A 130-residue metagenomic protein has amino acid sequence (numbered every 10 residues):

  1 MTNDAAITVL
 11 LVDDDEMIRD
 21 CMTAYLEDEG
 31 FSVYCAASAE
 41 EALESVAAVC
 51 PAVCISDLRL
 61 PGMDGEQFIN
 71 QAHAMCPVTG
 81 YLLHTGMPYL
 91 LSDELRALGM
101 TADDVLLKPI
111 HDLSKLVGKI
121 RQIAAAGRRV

Functional and structural regions predicted by a protein language model:
M1-L10, L113-V130: Non-catalytic signal-transmission and effector/linker regions of two-component phosphorelay proteins
E16-Y34: Two-component/phosphorelay signaling modules centered on CheY-like receiver
C35, L60-M63: Residue-level signal for the "D+5" position in two-component response regulator receiver
C35-V53: Acidic, metal-coordinating helix/loop segments flanking the phosphotransfer/catalytic sites of two-component signaling
S38, D64-Q67: Acidic catalytic/metal-coordinating carboxylates
E44, E66-P77: Short amphipathic alpha-helix used as the core "switch/output" element in two-component signaling
D57: Active-site residues of response regulator receiver
H84-T85: Hydrophobic/aromatic residues positioned on beta-strands within the core alpha/beta folds
